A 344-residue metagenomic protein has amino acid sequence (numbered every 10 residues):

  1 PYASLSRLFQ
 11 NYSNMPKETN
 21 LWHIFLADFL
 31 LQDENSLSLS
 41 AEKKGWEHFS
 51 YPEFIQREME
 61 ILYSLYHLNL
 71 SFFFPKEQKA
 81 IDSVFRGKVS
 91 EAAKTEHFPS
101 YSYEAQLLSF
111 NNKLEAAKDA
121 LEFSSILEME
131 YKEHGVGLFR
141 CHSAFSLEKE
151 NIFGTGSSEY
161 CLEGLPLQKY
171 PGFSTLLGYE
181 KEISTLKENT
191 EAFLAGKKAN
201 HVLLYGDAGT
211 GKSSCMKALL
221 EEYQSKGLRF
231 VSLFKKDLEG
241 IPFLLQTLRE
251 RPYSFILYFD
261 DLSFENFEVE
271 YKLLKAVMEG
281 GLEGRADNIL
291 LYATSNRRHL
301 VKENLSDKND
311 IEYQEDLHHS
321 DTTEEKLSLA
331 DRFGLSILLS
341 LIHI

Functional and structural regions predicted by a protein language model:
P1-E115: Intrinsically disordered, low-complexity N-terminal extensions of AAA+/P-loop NTPases that precede the structured
T95-C161: Interdomain "pre-motor" coupling segment immediately N-terminal to P-loop NTPase/helicase cores
L165-S184: Dynamic helix-loop-helix/coil hinge segments at AAA+ ATPase domain boundaries and subdomain interfaces
S184-A195: Pre-Walker A adenine-sensing motif
A199-C215: Walker A/P-loop nucleotide-binding motif
E222-Y253, F264-N266: AAA+/P-loop NTPase substrate/partner-engagement loops
N266-Q314: Conserved catalytic/switch belt of AAA+ P-loop NTPases
I342-I344: Conserved small/polar residues in nucleotide/adenosyl-binding loops
